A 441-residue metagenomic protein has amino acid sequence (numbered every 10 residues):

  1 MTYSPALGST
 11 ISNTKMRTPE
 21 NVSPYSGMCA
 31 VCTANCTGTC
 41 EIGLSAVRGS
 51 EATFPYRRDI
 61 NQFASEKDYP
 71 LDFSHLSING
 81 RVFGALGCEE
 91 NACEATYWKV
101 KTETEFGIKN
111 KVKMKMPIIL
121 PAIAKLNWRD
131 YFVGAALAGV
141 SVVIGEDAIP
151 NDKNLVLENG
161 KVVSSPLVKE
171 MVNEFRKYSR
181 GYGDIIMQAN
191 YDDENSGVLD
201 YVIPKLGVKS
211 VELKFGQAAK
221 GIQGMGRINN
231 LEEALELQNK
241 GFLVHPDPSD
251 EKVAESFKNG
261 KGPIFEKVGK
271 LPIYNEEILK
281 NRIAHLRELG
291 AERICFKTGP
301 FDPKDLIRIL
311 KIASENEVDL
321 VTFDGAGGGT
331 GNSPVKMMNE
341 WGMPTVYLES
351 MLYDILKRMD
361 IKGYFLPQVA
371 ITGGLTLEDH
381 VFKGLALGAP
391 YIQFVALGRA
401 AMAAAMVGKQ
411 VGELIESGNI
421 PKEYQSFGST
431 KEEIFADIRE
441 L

Functional and structural regions predicted by a protein language model:
M1-M116, N127-A136, S141, K153-R180 (+2 more regions): Conserved, well-structured core domains of diverse proteins
Y3-T39, Y191-G241, L279, T345 (+8 more regions): Anaerobic metallocofactor- and corrinoid-dependent redox/one-carbon enzyme cores, especially those from methanogenesis
C29-C32, I118-L120, V142, F175 (+9 more regions): Generic structural hydrophobic/aromatic packing signal, biased to beta-strands
P55-L71, C93-V100, I108, E236-P248 (+4 more regions): Short, charge-rich amphipathic segments
K111-L120, V268, R293-F296: Short, basic, glycine/proline-bearing loop/turn elements
P121-L126: Glycine-rich phosphate/pyrophosphate-binding beta-alpha loops
R129-A313: Active-site-facing alpha/beta catalytic cores
K258-A436, E440: Glycine-rich phosphate/ribose-binding loops and adjacent secondary-structure elements that form binding surfaces
